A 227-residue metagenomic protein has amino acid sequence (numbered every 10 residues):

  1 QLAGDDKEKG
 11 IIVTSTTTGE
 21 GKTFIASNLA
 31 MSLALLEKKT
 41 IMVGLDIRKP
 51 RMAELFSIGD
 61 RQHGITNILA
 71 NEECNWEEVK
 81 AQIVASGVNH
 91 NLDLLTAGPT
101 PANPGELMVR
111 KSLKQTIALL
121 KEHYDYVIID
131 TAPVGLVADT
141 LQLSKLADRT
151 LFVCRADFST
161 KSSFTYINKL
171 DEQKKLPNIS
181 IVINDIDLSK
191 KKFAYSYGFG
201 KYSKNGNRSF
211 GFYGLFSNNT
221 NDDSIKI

Functional and structural regions predicted by a protein language model:
Q1-I227: P-loop NTP-binding module
